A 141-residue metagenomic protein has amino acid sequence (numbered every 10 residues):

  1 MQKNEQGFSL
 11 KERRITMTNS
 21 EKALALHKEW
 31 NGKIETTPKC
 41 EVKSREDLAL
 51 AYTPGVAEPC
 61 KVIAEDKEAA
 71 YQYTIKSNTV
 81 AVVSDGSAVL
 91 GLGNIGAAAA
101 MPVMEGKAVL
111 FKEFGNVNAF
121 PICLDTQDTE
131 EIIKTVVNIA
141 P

Functional and structural regions predicted by a protein language model:
M1-Q2, K22: Alpha-helical protein-protein interaction elements
Q2-T16: Short, Lys/Arg-enriched N-terminal segments with co-localized hydrophobic residues within the first ~10-30 amino acids
M17-P141: N-terminal ligand-binding/catalytic initiation module
